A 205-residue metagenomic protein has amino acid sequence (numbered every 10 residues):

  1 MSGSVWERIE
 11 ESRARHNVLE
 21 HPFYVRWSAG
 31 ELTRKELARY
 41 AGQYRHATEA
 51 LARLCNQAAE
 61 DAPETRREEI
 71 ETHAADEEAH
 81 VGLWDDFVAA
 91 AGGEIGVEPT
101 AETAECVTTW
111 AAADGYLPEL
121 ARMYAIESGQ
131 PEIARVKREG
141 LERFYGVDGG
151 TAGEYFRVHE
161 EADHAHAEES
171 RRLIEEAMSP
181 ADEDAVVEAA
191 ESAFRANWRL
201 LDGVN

Functional and structural regions predicted by a protein language model:
M1-N205: Non-heme di-metal
